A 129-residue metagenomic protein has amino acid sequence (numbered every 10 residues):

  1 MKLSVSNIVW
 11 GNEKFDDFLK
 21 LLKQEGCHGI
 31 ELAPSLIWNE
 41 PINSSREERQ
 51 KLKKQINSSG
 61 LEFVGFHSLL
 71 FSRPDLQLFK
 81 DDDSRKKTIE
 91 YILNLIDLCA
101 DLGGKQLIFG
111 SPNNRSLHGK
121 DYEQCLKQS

Functional and structural regions predicted by a protein language model:
M1, N12, L19, P41-N43 (+1 more regions): Gly/Pro-rich active-site loop or hairpin
L3-N7, I30-L32, F63-S68, L107-F109: Hydrophobic faces of well-ordered beta-strands that scaffold small-molecule active sites in alpha/beta enzyme cores
V5-D16, E47-K53: N-terminal-biased segments
V9-G11, P34-L36, L69-S72, N113-R115: Active-site-proximal loop/turn and secondary-structure-junction residues that shape catalytic pockets, frequently
D17, S58, D75-S129: Active-site acidic/histidine proton-transfer and metal-coordination neighborhood in alpha/beta enzyme cores
L19-G26, S44-H67, N94-G103: Acidic (Asp/Glu)-rich catalytic clusters
K23-Q24, G29-L36, F66, E123-S129: Acidic/histidine-rich catalytic cores of soluble enzymes
A33-N57, S111-H118: Glycine-rich, proline-tolerant flexible connector loops at the mouths of alpha/beta enzymes
